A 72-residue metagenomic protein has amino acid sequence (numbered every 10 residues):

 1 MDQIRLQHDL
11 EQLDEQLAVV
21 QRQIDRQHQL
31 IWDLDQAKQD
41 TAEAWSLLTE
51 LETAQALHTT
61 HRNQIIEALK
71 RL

Functional and structural regions predicted by a protein language model:
M1-L72: Anionic, Ser/Thr-rich low-complexity intrinsically disordered regions
